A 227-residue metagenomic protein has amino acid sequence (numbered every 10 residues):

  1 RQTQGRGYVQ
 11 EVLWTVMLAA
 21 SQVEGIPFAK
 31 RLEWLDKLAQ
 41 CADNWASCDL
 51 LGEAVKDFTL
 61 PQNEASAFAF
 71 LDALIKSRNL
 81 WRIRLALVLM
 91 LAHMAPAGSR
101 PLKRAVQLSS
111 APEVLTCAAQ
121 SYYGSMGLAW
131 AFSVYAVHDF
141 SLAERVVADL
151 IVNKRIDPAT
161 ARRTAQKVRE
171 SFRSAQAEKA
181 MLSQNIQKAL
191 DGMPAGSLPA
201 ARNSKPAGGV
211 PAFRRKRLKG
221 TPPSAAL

Functional and structural regions predicted by a protein language model:
R1-L227: Alpha-helical scaffold domains
